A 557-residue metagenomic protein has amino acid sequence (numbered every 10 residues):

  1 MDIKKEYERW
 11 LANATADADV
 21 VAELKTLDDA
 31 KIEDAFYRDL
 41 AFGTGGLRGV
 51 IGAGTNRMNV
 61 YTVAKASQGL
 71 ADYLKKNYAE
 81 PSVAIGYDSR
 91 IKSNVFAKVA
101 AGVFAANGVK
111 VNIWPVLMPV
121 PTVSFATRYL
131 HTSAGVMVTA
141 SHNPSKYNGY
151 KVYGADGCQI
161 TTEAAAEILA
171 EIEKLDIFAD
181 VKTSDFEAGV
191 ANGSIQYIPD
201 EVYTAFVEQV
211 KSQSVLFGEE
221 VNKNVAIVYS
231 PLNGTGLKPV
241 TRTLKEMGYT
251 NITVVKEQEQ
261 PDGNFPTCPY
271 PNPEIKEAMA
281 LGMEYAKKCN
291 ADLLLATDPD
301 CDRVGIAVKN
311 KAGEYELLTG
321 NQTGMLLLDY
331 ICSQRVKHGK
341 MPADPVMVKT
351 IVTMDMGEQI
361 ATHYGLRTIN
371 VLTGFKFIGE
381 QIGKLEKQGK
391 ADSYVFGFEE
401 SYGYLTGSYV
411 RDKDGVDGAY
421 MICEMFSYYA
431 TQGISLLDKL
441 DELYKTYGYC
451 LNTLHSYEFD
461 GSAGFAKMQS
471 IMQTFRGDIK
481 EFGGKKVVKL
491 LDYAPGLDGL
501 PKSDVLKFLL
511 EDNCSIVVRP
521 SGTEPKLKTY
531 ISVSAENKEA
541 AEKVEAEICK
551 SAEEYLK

Functional and structural regions predicted by a protein language model:
D2-A100, N107, A188-V190, I195-V225 (+1 more regions): An N-terminal, well-structured beta->alpha segment
K31-F36, L40, N148-A280, E284-A286: Gly/Ser/Thr-enriched, mixed-charge loops and adjacent short helices that form phosphate/oxyanion-binding elements
F36-N56, A140-S141, I227, P231-T243 (+4 more regions): Conserved phosphate/anionic-ligand binding catalytic regions in large, soluble enzymes, centered on
A84-Y147, E246, T250-G305: N-terminal small/polar loop signature for handling phosphorylated ligands or for N-terminal nucleophile
V95-F104, Y147-Y153, D302-N321, G357-I360: Short Gly/Thr/Asp-enriched flexible loops that form oxyanion-binding sites at enzyme active sites
Y153-T183, N321-D344, K349-E358, S427: Glycine-rich phosphate-binding loop plus the immediately following alpha-helix
K287, A291-L293, E314-E316, Q334-R519 (+3 more regions): Phosphate-binding and adjacent anionic-ligand microenvironments
